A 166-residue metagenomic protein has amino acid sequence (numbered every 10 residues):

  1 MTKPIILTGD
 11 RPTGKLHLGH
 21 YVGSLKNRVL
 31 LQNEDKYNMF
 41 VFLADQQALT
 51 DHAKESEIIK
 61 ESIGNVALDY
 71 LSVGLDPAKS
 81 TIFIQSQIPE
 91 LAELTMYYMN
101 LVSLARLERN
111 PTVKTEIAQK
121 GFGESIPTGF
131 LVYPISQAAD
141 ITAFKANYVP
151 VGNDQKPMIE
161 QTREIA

Functional and structural regions predicted by a protein language model:
T2-A139, Q161-E164: N-terminal Rossmann-like or analogous alpha/beta NTP/dinucleotide-binding catalytic cores that position adenine
Y133, A146-V149: Generic beta-strand structural signal
A138-N147: Acidic/polar active-site rim loop that often engages polyanionic ligands
Y148-A166: Glycine-rich, Lys/Arg-enriched anion-binding loops that position phosphate/diphosphate groups for phosphoryl
